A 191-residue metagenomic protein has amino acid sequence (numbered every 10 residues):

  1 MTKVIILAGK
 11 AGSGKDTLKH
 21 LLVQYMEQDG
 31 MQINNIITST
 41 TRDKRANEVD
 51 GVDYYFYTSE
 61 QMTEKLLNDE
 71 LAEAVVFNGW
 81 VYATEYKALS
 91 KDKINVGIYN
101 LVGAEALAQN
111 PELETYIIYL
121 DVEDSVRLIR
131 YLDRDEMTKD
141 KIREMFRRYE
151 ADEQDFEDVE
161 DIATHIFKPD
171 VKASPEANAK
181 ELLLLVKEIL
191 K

Functional and structural regions predicted by a protein language model:
M1-I5, K93: Pre-Walker A (Motif I) flank of P-loop NTPase domains
I5, I129-M137, E157-K191: NTP-dependent small-molecule kinase module
K10: P-loop (Walker A) phosphate-binding loop of NTP-binding proteins
S13: ATP-binding Walker
D16: Walker A/P-loop
Q24-N35: Post-Walker A helix-loop "phosphate-sensing" segment adjacent to the P-loop in P-loop NTPases
T38-N95, Y99: ATP-dependent small-molecule kinase phosphotransfer cores that center on conserved nucleotide phosphate-binding segments
V96-N100, N110-D133: Conserved phosphate-donor/acceptor-positioning beta-strand/loop module used by diverse small-molecule
